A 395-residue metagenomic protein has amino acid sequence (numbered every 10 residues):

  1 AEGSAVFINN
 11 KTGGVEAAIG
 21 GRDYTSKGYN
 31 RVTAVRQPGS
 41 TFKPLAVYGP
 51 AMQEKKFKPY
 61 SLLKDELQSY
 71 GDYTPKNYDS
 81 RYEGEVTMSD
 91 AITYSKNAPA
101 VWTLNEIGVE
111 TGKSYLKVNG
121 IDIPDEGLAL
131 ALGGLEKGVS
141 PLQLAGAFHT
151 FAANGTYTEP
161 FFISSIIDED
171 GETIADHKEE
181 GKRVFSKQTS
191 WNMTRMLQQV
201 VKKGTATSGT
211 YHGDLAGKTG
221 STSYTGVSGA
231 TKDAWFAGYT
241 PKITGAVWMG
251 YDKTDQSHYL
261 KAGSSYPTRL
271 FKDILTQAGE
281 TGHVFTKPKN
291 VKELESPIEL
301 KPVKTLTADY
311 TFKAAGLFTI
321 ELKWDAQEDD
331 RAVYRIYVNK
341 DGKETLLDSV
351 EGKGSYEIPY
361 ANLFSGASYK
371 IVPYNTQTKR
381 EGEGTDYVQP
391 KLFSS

Functional and structural regions predicted by a protein language model:
A1, V6-N9, A18-I19, Y24-V32 (+3 more regions): A penicillin-recognizing enzyme superfamily signal
A1-V32, T319-L322, Y334, Y369 (+2 more regions): Periplasmic/cell-envelope proteins involved in peptidoglycan metabolism and beta-lactam response
G13, V35-L63, A91, A147-F151 (+3 more regions): Active-site SXXK
T33-F42, K55, S80-G84, M88 (+7 more regions): Extracytoplasmic/periplasmic, Sec-exported soluble proteins
V47-K56, Q68-G71, T93-N97, N105-V109 (+5 more regions): Sec-exported extracytoplasmic/periplasmic mature domains
F57-G112, G127, E169-Q199: Conserved catalytic neighborhood of penicillin-recognizing serine enzymes
T74-N77, G108-G146: Mid-domain, small-residue-enriched loop/turn segments at the edges of structured enzyme/sensor domains
A216, G220-S395: Soluble, non-transmembrane domains of envelope/secretory-pathway proteins that act on or interact with carbohydrate
